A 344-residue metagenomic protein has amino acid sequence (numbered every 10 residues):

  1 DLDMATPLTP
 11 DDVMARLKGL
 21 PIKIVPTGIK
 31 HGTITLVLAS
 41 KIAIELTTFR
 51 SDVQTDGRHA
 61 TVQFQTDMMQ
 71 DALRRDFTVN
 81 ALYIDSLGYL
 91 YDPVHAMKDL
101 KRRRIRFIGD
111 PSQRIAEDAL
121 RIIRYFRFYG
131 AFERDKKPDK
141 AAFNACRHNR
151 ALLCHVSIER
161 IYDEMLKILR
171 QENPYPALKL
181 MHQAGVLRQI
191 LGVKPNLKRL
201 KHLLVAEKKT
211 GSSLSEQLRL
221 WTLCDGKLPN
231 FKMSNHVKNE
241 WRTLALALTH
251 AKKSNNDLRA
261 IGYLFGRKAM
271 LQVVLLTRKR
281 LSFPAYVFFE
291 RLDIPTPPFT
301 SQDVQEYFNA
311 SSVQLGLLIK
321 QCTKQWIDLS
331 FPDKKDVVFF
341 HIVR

Functional and structural regions predicted by a protein language model:
D1-R344: Catalytic cores of the polymerase beta-like nucleotidyltransferase superfamily and closely associated nucleotide
